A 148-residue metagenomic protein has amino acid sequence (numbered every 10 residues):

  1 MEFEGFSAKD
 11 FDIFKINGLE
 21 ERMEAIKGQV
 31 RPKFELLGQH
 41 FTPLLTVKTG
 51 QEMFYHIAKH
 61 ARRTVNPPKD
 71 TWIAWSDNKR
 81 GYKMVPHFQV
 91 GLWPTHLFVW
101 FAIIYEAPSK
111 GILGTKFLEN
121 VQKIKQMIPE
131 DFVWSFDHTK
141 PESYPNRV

Functional and structural regions predicted by a protein language model:
M1-F3: Generic N-terminal segment detector
G5-Y55: Active-site acidic/histidine clusters and adjacent loop/turn architecture that either coordinate catalytic ions
E24-R31, R80, I103, A107: Short, charged/polar micro-motifs that form catalytic or ligand-binding hotspots
R31, R80-M84, G111-G114, L118: Alpha-helix initiation and capping sites
H40-I57, Q126-P141: Short glycine-rich, low-complexity/disordered patches
Y55-H87: Amphipathic, interaction-prone secondary-structure segments
G91-W93: Short beta-strand micro-motifs enriched in acidic
T95-R147: Compact, glycine/acidic-enriched structural inserts
